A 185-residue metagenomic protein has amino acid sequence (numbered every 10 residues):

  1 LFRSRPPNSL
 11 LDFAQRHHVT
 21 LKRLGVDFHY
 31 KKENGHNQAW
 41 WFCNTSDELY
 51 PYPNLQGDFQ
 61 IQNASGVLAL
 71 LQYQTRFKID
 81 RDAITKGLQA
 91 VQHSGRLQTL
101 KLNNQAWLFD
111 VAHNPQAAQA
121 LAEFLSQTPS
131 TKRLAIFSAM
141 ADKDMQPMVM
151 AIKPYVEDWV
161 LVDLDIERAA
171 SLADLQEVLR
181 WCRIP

Functional and structural regions predicted by a protein language model:
F2, F137-A141, V162-L164: Cofactor-binding loop segments of dinucleotide-utilizing enzymes, especially the Rossmann-like FAD- and NAD(P)+-binding
F2-D47, A64, L68-D82: Acidic, Mg2+-coordinating active-site environments of NTP-dependent enzymes
R5-K22, H36-N37, A106-F109, P115 (+1 more regions): C-terminal helical cap/extension that packs against the catalytic core of soluble nucleotide-cofactor enzymes
P7, H29, A141-K143, E167: Surface-exposed, flexible loop/turn segments at secondary-structure boundaries
L24-V26, L100, V162: Conserved beta-strand termini and adjacent loop/short-helix elements that scaffold enzyme active sites in alpha/beta
D27-H29, N103, D165: Short, solvent-exposed coil/turn elements at secondary-structure transition points
W41, D47-D158: Nucleotide phosphate-binding/pyrophosphate-handling subdomain across enzymes that bind or process nucleotide phosphates
